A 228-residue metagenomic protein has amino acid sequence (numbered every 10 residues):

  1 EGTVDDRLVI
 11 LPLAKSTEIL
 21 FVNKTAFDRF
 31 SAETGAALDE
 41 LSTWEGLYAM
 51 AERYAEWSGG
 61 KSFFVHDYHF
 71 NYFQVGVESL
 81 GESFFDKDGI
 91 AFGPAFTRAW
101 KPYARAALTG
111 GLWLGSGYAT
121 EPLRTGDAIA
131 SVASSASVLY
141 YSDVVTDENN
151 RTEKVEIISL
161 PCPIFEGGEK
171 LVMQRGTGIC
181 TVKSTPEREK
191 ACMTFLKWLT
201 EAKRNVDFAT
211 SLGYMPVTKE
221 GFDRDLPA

Functional and structural regions predicted by a protein language model:
E1-F27, S62, S159-V172: A structural signal for short loop-to-beta-strand junctions that line the ligand-binding cleft of periplasmic/secreted
T3-L13, E18, E45-A95, A128: Extracytoplasmic/periplasmic solute-binding protein
E18-V22, V77, I179-T181: Short glycine- and hydrophobic/aromatic-rich loop-to-beta-strand nucleating segment in the catalytic cores
A26-A37, W57, T185-C192: Short helix-loop capping/hinge motifs at secondary-structure junctions, enriched in acidic/polar residues
S42-Y48, L112-T125: Short helix-initiation/N-cap motifs at beta->coil->alpha
Y48-R53, D86-S116, C162: Glycine-centered hinge/linker elements that transmit conformational signals in sensory and ligand-binding systems
R105-G111, D147-G221: Extracytoplasmic/periplasmic substrate-recognition and gating elements
I129-S134, Y140-Y141: Paired acidic/hydrophobic, glycine-rich loop segments that form the ligand-binding mouth/hinge of periplasmic-binding
